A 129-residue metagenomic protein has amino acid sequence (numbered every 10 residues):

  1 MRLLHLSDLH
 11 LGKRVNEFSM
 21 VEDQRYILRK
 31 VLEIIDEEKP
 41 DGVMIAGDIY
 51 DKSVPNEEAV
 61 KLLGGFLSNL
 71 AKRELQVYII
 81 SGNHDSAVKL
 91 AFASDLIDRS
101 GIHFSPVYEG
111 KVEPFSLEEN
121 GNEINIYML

Functional and structural regions predicted by a protein language model:
M1-S68, K72: N-terminal active-site segment of His-dependent metallophosphoesterases
L6-S7, V43-D48, Q76-N83, H103-Y108: Active-site neighborhood of phospho(di)ester-bond hydrolases with catalytic His/Asp-centered motifs
H10-K13, D51-V54, I80-L90, K111-V112: Active-site environment of divalent metal-dependent phosphoester hydrolases
R14-E17, Y50, V77, L96-I102: N-terminal start-of-chain detector that recognizes signal peptides and the immediate post-cleavage beginning
E33-E38, E74-V77, Y108-V112: Short C-terminal domain-edge/linker segments immediately following a structured domain
P40, E74, G121-E123: A general structural motif
G42, K61-N83, K89, L96-R99: Glycine-rich, N-terminal phosphate-binding loop and its surrounding beta-alpha-beta segment
F92-L96, S100-L129: Conserved catalytic scaffold of divalent metal-dependent phosphoesterases
